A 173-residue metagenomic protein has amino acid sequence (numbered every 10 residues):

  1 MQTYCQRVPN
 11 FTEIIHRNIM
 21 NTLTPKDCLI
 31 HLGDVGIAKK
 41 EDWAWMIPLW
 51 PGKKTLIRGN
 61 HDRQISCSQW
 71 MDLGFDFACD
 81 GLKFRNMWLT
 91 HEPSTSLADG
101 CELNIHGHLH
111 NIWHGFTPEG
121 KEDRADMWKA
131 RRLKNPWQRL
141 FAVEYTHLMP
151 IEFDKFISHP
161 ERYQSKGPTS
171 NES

Functional and structural regions predicted by a protein language model:
M1-K83: Core catalytic region of metal-dependent phosphoesterases/phosphodiesterases, especially metallo-beta-lactamase-like
M71-E172: Conserved beta-sheet core of the metallophosphoesterase superfamily
